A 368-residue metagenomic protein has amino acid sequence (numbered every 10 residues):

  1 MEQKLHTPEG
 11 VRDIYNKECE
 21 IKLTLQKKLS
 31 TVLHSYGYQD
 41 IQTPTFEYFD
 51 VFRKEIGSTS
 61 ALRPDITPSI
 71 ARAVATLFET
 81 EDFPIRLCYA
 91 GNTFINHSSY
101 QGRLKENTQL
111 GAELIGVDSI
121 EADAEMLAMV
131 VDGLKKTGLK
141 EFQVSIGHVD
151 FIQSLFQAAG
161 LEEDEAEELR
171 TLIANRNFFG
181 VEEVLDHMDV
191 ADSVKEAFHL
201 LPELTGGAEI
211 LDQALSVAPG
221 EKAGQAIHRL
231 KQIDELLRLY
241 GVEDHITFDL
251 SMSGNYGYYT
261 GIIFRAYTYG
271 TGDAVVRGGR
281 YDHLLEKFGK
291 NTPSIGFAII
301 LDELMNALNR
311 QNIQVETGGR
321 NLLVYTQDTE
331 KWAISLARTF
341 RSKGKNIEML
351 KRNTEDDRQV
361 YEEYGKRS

Functional and structural regions predicted by a protein language model:
M1-C19: Auxiliary tRNA-acceptor-end handling modules of aminoacyl-tRNA synthetases
E2, I41, T45-S60, R103: Polyanion/phosphate-binding surface patch
E18-G37, E47-Y48, I66-T80, L87-L139 (+1 more regions): Positively charged, Gly/Ser-enriched RNA/tRNA-binding surfaces
T43-F46, S145-H148, K351-R352: Acidic carboxylate-rich catalytic motifs and surrounding loops in phosphoryl-/glycosyl-chemistry enzymes
R53, Y100-G102, L155-A159, Y259-T260: Short acidic, glycine/serine/threonine-rich loops at helix termini
G57, L161-E183, V190, V242: Acidic, His- and aromatic-enriched active-site or binding-groove loops in soluble protein domains that engage sugars
L104-L110, I146-S154: Short, conserved phosphate-binding/catalytic loop or strand-edge motifs used in phosphoryl-/nucleotidyl-transfer
E141-F151, L169, T247-S251: Short, surface-exposed recognition loops or helix-turn segments adjacent to catalytic cores
